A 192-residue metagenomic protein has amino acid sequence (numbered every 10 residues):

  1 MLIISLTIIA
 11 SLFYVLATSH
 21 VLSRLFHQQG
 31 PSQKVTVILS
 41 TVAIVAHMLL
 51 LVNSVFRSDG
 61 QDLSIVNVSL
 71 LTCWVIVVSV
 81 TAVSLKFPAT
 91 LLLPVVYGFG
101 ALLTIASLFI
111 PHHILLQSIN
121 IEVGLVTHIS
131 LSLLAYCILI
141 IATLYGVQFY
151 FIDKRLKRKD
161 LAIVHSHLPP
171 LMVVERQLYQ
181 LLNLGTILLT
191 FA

Functional and structural regions predicted by a protein language model:
M1-V15, L131-L139: Hydrophobic transmembrane alpha-helical segments in integral membrane proteins
T18-I38: Membrane-interface helix-loop junction between the first two transmembrane segments
P31-S40, V66-V68, T90-A101: Cytoplasmic-side transmembrane-helix entry/capping segments in multi-pass membrane proteins
H47-S84, P88-V96: Membrane-interface helix-loop-helix modules in multi-pass inner-membrane proteins
S84-L134: Hydrophobic alpha-helical segments and helix pairs
Y136-K159, L188-A192: Transmembrane alpha-helix/helix-exit interface in multi-pass inner-membrane proteins
R155-A192: A mid-sequence, solvent-exposed acidic-amphipathic segment
